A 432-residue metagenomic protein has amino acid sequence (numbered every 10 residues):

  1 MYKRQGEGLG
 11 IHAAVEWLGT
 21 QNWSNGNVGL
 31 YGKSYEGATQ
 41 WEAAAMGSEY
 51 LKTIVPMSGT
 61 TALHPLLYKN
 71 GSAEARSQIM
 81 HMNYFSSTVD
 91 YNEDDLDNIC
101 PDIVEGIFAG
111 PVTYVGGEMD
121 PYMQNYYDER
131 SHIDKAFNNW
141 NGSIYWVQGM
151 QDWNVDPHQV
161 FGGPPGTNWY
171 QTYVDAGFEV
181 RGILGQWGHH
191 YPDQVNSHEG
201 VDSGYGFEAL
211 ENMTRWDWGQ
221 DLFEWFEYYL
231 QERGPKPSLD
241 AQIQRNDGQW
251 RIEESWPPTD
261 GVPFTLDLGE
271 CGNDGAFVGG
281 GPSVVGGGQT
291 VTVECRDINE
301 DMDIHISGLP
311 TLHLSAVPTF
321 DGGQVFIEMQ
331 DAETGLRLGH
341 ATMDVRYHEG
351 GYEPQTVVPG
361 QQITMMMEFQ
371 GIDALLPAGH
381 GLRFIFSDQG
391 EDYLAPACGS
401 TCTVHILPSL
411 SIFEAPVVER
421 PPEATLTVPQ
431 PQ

Functional and structural regions predicted by a protein language model:
K3-N22, Q220, E224: Alpha/beta-hydrolase active-site loop
N22-Y35: Alpha/beta-hydrolase fold nucleophile elbow
L30, T53-M57, L184: A short, hydrophobic beta-strand element of the alpha/beta-hydrolase
E42-N139, R233-P237: Accessory cap/linker subdomain of secreted extracellular hydrolases
W140, W146-Q148, D152: Short beta-strand/loop motif that positions the catalytic acidic residue of the alpha/beta-hydrolase fold
W153-T167: Conserved alpha/beta-hydrolase "acid-adjacent" motif
Y173-H198: Catalytic histidine neighborhood in serine/cysteine hydrolases with alpha/beta-hydrolase-type architecture
W218, L230-Q432: Glycine/threonine-rich phosphate-binding loop and adjacent beta-strand/alpha-helix elements that clamp
